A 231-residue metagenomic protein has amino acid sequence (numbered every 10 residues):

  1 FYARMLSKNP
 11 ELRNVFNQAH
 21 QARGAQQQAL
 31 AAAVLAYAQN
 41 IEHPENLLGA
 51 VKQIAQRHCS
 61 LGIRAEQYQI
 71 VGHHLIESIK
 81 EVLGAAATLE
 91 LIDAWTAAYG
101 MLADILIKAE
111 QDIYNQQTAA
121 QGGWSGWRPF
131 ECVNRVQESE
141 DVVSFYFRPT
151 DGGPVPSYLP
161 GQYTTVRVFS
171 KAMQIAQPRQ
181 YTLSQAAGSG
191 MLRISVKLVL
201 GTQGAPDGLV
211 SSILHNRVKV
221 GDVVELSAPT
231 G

Functional and structural regions predicted by a protein language model:
F1-G126: Globin-like tetrapyrrole-binding proteins
A120-V223, S227: Ferredoxin-reductase
P229-G231: Short glycine-enriched loops at secondary-structure junctions
